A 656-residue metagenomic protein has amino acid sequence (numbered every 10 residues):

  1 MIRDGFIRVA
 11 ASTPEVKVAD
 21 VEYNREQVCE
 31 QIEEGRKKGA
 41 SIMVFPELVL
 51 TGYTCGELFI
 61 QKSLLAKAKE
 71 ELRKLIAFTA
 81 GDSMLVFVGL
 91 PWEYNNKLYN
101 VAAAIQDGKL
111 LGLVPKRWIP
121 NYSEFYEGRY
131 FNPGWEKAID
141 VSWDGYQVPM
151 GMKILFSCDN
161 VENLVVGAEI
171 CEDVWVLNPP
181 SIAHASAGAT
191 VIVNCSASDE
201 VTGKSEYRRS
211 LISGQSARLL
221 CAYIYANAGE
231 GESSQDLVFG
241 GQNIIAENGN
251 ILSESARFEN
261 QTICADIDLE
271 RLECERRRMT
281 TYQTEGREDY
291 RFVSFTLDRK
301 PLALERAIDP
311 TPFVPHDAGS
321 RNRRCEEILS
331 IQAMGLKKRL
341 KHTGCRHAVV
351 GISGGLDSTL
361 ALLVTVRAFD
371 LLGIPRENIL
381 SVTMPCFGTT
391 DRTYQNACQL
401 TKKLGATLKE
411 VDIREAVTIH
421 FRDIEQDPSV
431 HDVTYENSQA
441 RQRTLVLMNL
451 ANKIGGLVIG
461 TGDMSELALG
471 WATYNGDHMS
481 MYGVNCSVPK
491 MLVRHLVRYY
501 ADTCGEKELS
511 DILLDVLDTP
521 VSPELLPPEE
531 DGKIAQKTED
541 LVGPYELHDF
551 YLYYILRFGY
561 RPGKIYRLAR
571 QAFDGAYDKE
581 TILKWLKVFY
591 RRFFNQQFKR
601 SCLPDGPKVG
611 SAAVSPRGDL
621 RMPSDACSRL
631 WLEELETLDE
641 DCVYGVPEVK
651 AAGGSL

Functional and structural regions predicted by a protein language model:
M1-G351, R367-R376, L408: Enzyme catalytic cores with a strong preference for nitrogen-chemistry domains
E162, C221, E230-S233, E247 (+3 more regions): ATP/NTP-dependent adenylation/nucleotidyl-transfer catalytic domains that generate, transfer, or process NMP-activated
